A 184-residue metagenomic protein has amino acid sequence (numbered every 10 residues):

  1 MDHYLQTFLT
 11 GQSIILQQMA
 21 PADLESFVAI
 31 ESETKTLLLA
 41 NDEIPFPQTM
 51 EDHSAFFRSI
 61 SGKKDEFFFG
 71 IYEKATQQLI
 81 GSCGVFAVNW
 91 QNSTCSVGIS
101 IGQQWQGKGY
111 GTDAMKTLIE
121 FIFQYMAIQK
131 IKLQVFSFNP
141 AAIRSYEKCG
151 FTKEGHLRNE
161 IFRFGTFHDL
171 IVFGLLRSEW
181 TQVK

Functional and structural regions predicted by a protein language model:
M1-Q104, F167-H168, L175-K184: GNAT-family acyltransferases
M19, F121-F123, F151: Conserved hydrophobic/aromatic "anchor" residues that stabilize well-ordered secondary structure elements
W90, D113-K130: Conserved acyl-CoA
G102-Q104, K108, Q124, S137-F138: Active-site acidic-Proline motif in GNAT/NAT acetyltransferases
G107-F121, I143-K148: Conserved acetyl-CoA-binding loop-helix of GNAT-fold acetyltransferases
G111, M115, F138-A142, N159-F164: Short glycine/proline-centered loop/turn elements that form peptide/ligand docking sites
K132-V135, T152-D169: Conserved catalytic-core motifs of GNAT/GCN5-like acyltransferases
Y146, F151, F173: Conserved active-site tyrosine of GNAT-family acetyltransferases
